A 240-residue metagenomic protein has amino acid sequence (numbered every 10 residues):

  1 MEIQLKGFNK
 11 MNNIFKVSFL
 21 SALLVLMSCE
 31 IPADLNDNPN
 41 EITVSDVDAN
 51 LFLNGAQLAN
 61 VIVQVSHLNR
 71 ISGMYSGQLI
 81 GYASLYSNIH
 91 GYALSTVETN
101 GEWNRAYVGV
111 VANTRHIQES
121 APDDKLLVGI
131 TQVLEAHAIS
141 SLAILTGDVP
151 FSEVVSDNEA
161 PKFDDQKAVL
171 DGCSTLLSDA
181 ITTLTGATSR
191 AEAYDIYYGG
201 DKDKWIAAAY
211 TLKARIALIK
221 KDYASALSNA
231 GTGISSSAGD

Functional and structural regions predicted by a protein language model:
M1-M27: Sec-dependent bacterial lipoprotein signal peptides
K10-I14, L35-P39, I89: Short linear motifs in intrinsically disordered/low-complexity regions
L20, L58-V65, E119, T182-T185: Generic surface-pattern signal
L23, M27, G77, K220-D222: Enrichment for repetitive, rod-forming helical segments
C29-G77, H116, A230: Membrane-proximal, proline-rich intrinsically disordered regions
D46-N50, I80-D240: Structured, solvent-exposed acidic/aromatic patches
